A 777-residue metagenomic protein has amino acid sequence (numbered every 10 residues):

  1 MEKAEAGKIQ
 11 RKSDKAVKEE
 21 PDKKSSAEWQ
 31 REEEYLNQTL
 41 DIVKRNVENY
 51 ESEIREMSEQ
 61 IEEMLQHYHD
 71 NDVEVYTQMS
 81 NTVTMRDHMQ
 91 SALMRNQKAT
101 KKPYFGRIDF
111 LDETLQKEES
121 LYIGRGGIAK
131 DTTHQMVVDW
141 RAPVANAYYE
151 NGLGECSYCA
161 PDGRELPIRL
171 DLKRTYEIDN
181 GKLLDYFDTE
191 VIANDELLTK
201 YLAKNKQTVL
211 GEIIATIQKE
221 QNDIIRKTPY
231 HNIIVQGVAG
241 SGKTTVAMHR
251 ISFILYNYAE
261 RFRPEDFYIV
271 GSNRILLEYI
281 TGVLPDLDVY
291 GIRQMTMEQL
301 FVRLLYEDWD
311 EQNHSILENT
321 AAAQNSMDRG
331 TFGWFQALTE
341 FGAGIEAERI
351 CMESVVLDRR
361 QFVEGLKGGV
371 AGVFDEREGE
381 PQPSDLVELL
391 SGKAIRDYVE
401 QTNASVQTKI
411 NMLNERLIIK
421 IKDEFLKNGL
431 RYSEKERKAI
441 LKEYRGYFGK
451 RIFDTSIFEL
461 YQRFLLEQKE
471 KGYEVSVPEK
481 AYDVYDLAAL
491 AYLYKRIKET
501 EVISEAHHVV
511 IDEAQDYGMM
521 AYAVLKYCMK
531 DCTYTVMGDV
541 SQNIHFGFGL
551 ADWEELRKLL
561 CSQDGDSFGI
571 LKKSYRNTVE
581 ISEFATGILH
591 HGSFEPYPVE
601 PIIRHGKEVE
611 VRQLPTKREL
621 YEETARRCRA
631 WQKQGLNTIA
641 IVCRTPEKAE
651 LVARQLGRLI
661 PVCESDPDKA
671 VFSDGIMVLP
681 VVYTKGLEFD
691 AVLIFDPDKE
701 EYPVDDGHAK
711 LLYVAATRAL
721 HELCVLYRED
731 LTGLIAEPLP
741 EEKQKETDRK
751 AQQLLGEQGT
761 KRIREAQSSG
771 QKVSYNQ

Functional and structural regions predicted by a protein language model:
M1-I214, Q218, N222-D223, T732-G733 (+4 more regions): Extended, charged low-complexity regulatory segments
E2-Y50, K200-S315, T684, V714-T717 (+4 more regions): P-loop NTPase Walker
H69-D87, I225-H231, Q236-V238, G242-T245 (+4 more regions): Generic detector of solvent-exposed, compositionally biased contiguous segments
R107-D109, I234, V246, G271 (+2 more regions): A structural signal for short, well-ordered beta-strand segments and their strand-loop junctions that often border
L202, K227, Y482, I503 (+1 more regions): Residue-level marker of regulatory loop/turn positions in helix-turn-helix DNA-binding domains and in histidine
V209, I213, K243-A247, Y482-D486 (+2 more regions): Phosphate/oxyanion-binding active-site loops and adjacent basic polyanion-contact surfaces
L255-V510, D516-V524, C532, D564: Alpha-helical nucleic-acid-binding subdomain of P-loop helicases immediately C-terminal to the Walker A/P-loop
E265, R274, E278-Y290, M295-V302 (+7 more regions): Conserved helicase motor core of SF1/SF2 NTP-dependent helicases
